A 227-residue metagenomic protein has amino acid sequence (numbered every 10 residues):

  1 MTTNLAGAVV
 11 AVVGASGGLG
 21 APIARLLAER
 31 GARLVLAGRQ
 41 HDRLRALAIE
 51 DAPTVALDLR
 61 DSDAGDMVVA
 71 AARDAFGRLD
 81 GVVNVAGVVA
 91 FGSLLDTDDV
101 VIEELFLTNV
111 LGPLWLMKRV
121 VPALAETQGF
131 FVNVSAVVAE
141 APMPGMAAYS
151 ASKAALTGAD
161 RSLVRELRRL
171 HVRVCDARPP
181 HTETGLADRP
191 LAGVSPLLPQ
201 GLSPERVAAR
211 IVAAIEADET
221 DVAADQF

Functional and structural regions predicted by a protein language model:
S16-G17: Conserved glycine-rich cofactor-binding loop
R30-L47: Conserved glycine-rich Rossmann-like NAD(P)H-binding loop of the short-chain dehydrogenase/reductase
S93-L94, V101-F106: Substrate-binding pocket helix/loop in short-chain dehydrogenase/reductase
L95, M143-A147: Active-site loop immediately N-terminal to the catalytic Tyr-X3-Lys motif of short-chain dehydrogenase/reductase
M117, S152: Active-site helix of classical SDR
A136: Residue(s) in the substrate-gating loop at a strand-loop-helix junction that position the organic substrate next
D176-A177, V194-F227: C-terminal helical subdomain
